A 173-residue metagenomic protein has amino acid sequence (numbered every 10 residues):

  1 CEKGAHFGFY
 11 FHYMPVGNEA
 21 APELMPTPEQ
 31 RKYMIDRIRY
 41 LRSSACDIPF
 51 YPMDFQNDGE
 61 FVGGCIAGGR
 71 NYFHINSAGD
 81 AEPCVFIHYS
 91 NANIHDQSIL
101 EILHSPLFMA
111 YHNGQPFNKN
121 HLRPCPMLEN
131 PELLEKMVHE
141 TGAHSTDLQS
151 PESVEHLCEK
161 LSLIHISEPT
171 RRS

Functional and structural regions predicted by a protein language model:
C1-G63, G68, S77-A78, E82 (+1 more regions): Radical SAM enzyme [4Fe-4S]-AdoMet core and its adjacent flexible, acidic and glycine-rich loops/tails across
F86-S167, R171-S173: Flexible mid-to-C-terminal extensions adjoining Fe-S/redox cofactors in radical SAM and related proteins
